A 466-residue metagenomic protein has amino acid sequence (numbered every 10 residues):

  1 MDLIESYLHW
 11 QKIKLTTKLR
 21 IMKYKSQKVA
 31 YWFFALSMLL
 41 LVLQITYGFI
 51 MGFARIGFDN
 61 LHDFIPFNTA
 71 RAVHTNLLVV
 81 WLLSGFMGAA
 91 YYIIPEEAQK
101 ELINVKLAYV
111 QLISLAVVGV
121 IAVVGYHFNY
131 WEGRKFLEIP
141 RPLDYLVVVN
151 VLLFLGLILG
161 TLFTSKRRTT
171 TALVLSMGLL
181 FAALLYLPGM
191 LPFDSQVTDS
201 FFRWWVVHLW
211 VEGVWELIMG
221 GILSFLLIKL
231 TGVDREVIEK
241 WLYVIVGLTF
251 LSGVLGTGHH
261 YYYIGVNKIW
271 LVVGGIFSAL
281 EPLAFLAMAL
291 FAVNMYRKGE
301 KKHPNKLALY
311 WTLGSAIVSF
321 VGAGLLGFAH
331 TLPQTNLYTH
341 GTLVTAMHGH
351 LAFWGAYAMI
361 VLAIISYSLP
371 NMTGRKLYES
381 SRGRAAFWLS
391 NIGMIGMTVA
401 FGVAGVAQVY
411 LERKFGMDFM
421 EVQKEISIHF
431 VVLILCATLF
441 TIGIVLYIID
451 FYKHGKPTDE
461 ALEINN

Functional and structural regions predicted by a protein language model:
M1-Y31, Q408-S427, H454-N466: Extramembrane terminal tails and long inter-domain/linker segments of multi-pass membrane proteins
M22, S200-F201, V233, G299 (+3 more regions): Generic recognition of flexible, low-complexity loop/linker segments
A30-I56, F67-A98, V105-F128, P142-T161 (+8 more regions): Hydrophobic cores of alpha-helical transmembrane segments in multi-pass integral membrane proteins
F58-R71, Y338-G341: Perimembrane loop-to-helix junctions flanking transmembrane segments
G133-D144, T170-T171, D199-L209, V266-F277 (+1 more regions): Non-cytosolic membrane-interface motifs at loop->transmembrane helix junctions
R167, D199-R203, H208, L230-L242 (+3 more regions): Hydrophobic, small-residue-rich membrane helices and short re-entrant helix-turn-helix hairpins that build
